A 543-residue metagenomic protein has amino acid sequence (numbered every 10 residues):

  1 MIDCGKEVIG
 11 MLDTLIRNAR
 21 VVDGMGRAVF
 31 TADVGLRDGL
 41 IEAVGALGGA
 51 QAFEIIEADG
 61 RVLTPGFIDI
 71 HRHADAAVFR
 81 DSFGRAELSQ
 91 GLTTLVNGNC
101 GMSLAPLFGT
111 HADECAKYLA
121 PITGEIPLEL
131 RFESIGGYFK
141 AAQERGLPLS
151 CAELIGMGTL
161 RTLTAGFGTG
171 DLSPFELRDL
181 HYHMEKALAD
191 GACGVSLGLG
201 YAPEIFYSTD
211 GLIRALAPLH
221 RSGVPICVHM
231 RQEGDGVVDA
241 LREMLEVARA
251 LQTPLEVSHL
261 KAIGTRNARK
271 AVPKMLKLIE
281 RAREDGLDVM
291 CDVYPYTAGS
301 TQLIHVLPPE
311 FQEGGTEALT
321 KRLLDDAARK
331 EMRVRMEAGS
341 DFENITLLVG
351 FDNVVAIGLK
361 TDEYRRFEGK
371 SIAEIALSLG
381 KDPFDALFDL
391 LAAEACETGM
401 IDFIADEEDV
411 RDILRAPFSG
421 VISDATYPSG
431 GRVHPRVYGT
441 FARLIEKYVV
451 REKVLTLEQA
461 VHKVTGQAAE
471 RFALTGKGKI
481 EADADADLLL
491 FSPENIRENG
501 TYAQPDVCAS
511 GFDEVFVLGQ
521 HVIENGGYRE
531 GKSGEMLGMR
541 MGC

Functional and structural regions predicted by a protein language model:
I2-T14, R20-G66: Histidine-rich, glycine-flanked metal-binding segment
L12-I16, G49-G98, V517, M541-G542: Replace "His-x-His-based motif
A19, G39, G60, H71 (+12 more regions): Divalent metal-coordination and catalytic microenvironments
V22-D33, T398-I404, E408-V410, E452 (+2 more regions): Acidic, glycine-enriched loop/beta-strand segments at the rims of small-molecule binding/catalytic pockets
C100-G109, C115-A250: Hydrophobic, small-residue-rich alpha-helical packing segments that form membrane-like cores
A105-A112, T162-G168, V238-R242, N267-A271 (+4 more regions): Short acidic, glycine/serine/threonine-rich loops at helix termini
Y138-A142, L147-P174, L180-Y201, R249 (+2 more regions): Active-site neighborhoods of metal-dependent hydrolases
D325, D412-F418, S423-D424, L488-E535: C-terminal cap of metal-dependent C-N hydrolases
